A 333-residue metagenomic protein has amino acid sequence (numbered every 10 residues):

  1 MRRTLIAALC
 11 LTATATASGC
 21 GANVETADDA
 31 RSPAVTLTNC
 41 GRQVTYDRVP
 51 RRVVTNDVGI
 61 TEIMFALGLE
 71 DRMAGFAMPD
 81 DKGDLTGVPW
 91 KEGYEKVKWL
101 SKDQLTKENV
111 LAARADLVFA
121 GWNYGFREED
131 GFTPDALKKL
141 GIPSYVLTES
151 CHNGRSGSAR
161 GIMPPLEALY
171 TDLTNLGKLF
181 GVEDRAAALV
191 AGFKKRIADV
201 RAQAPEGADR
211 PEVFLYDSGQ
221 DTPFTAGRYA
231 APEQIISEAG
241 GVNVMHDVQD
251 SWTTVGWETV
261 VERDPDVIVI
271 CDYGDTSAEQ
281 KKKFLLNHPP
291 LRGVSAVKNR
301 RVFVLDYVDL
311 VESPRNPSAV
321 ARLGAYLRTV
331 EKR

Functional and structural regions predicted by a protein language model:
R2-T12, T16-I63, N175-L215, L327-R333: Bacterial Sec-exported substrate-binding components of ABC uptake systems
N39-G41, V97-E108, E128, V248-W257: Short helix-initiation/N-cap motifs at beta->coil->alpha
D57-A113, L117-V118, W122-F126, V244: A short, structured surface patch at a secondary-structure boundary
G59-E62, P79-K82, L117, N123-R127 (+5 more regions): Solvent-exposed loop/turn segments at secondary-structure junctions within structured extracellular/periplasmic domains
K82-D84, Y124-F132, I142-N175, A208-A231 (+1 more regions): Extracytoplasmic ligand-binding site segments that recognize negatively charged/polar headgroups
T106-L117, F132-D135, V255-D264: Short helices/loops that flank or line small-molecule/ion binding pockets
M163-D172, D247-V248, V269-R333: Structured C-terminal subdomain patch of bacterial secreted/periplasmic proteins
T225-W252: Alpha-helical, coiled-coil/dimerization segments enriched in small aliphatic residues
